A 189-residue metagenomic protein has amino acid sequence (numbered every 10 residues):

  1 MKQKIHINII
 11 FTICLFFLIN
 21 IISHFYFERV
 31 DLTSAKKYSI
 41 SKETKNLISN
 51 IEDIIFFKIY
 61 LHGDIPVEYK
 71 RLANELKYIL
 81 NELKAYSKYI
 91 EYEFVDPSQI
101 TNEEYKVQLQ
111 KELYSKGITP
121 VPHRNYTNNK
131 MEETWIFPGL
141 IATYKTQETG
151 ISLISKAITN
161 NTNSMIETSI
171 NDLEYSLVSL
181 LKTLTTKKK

Functional and structural regions predicted by a protein language model:
M1-K189: Short, surface-exposed patches at the edges or C-terminal ends of soluble domains, predominantly
